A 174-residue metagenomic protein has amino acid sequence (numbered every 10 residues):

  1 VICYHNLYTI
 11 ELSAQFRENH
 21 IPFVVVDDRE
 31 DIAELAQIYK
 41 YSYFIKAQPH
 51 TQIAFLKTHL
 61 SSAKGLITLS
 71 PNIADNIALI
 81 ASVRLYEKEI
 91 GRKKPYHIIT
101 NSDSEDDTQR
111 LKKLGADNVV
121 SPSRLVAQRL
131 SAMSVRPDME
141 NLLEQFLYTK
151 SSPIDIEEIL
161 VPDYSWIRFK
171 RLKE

Functional and structural regions predicted by a protein language model:
V1-E174: Cytosolic regulatory regions of ion transport systems
